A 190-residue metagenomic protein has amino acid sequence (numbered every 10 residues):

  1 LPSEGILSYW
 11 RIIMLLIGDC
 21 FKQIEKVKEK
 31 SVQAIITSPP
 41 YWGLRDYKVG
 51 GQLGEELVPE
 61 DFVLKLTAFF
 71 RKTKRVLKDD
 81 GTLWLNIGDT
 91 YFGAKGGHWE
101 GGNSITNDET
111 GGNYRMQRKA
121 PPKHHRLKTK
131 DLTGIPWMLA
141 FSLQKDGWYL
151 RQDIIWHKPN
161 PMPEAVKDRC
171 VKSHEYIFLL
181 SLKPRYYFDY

Functional and structural regions predicted by a protein language model:
S3, S8-Y190: Core catalytic lobe of class I
